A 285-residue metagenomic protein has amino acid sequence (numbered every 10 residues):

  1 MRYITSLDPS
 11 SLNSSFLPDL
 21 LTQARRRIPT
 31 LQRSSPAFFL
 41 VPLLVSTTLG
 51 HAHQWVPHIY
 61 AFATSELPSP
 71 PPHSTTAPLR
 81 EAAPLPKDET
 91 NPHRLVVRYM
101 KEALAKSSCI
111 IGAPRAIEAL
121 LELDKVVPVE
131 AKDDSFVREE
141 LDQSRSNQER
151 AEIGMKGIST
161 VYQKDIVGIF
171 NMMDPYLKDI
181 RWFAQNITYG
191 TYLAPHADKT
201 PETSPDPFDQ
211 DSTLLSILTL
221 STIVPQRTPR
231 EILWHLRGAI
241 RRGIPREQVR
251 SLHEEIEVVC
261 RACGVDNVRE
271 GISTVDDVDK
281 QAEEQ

Functional and structural regions predicted by a protein language model:
M1-S212, R261-Q285: Acidic, glycine/proline-rich low-complexity segments that act as flexible tails and inter-domain linkers
T203-Q285: Alpha-helical oligomerization segments
